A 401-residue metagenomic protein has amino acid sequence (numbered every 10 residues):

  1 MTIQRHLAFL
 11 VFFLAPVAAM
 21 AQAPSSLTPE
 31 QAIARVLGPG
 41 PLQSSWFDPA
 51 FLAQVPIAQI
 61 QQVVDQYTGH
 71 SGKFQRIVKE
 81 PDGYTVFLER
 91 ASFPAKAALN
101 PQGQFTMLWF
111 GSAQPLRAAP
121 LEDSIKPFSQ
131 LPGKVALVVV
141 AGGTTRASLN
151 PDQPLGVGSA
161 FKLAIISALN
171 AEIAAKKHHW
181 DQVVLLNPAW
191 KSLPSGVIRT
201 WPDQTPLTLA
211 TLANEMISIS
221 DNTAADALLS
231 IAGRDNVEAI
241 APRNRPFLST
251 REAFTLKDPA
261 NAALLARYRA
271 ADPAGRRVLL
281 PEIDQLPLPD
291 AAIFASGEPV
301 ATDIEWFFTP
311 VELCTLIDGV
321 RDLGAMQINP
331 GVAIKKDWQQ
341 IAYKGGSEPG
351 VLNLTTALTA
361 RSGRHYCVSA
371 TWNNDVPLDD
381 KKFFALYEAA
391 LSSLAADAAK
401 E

Functional and structural regions predicted by a protein language model:
L14-A18: N-terminal signal peptide c-region/cleavage motif recognized by signal peptidases
M20-L37: Short, low-complexity N-terminal intrinsically disordered segments enriched in polar/charged residues
A34-L37, P41-E80: Short solvent-exposed beta->alpha transition segments
Q61-F105: Surface-exposed, charged secondary-structure patches
Q114-L131, T145-R146, D235, I293-E401: Structured C-terminal helix/loop/strand segments within mature extracytoplasmic catalytic/sensor domains
R117, P202-L288, I293, V311: Active-site-adjacent helix/loop patches that line small-molecule binding or acyl-intermediate pockets
G156-V184, M216, V368: Active-site SXXK
K177-P202: Short, glycine/proline-biased beta-turn/loop segments that scaffold the active-site neighborhood
